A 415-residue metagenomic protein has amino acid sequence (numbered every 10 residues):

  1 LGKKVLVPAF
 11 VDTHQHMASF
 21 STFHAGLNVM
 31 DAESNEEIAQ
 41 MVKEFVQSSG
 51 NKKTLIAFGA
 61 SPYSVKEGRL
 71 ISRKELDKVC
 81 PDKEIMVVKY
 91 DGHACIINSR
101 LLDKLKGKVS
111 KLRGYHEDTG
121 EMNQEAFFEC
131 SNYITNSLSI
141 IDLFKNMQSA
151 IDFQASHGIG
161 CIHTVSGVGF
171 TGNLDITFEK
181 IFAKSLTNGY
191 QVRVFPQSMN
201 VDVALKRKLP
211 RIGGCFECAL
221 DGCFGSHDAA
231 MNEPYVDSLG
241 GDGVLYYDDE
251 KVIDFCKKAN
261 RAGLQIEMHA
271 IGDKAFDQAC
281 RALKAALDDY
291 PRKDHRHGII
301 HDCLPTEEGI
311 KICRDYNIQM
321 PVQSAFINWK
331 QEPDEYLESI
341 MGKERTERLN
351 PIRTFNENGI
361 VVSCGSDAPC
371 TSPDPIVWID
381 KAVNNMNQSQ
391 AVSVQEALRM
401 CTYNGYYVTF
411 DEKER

Functional and structural regions predicted by a protein language model:
L1-N188, V194-M199, G225-K258, A262-A275 (+4 more regions): Divalent metal-binding segments
H16, I212-D228, I318-N328: Non-cysteine beta-strand/loop elements that form the S-adenosyl-L-methionine
F45, F153, I312, Y407-V408: Short alpha-helical functional segments enriched in proximate histidine and acidic residues
D77-D82, L239-D242, K311-D334: Extended low-complexity acidic/polar segments
V88, T164-V165, F195-Q197, G213-A219 (+4 more regions): Generic beta-strand/beta-sheet core signal
I181-G214, R296-C303, S339-I360: Phosphate/diphosphate-binding loops
S185-L186, L205-L209, N260-R261, D288-R292 (+1 more regions): Acidic (Asp/Glu)-rich catalytic clusters
K257-I266, K274-F276, R281-H297, E308-K311 (+2 more regions): His/Asp/Glu-enriched, well-ordered alpha-helical/loop segment that forms or immediately abuts the divalent-metal
